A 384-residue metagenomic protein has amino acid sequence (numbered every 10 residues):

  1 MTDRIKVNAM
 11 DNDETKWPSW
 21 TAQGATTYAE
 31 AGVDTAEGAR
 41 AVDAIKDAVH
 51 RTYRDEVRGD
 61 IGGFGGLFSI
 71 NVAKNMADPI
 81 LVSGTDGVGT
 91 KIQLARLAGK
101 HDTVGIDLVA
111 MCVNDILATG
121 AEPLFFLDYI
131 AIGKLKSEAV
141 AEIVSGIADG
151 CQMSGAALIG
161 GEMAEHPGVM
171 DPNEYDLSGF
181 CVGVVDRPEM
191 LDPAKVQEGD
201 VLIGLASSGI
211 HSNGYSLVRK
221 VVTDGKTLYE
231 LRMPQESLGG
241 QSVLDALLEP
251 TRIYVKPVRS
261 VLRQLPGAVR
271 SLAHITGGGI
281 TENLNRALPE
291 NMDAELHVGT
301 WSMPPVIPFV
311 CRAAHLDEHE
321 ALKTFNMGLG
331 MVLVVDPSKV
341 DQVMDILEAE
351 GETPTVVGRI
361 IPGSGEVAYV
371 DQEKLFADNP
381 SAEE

Functional and structural regions predicted by a protein language model:
D3-I5, E14-P18, Q23-E30, D47 (+5 more regions): Glycine-/charge-enriched secondary-structure boundary and capping motifs
W20-Y53, V57: Acidic/polar, glycine-rich intrinsically disordered N-terminal extensions of enzymes
V33, E37, V104, N213 (+2 more regions): A generic structural signal for residues located within well-ordered alpha-helices of large catalytic or ligand-binding
D34, D86, G199, H274 (+1 more regions): Residue-level signature of catalytic and energy-coupling elements of molecular machines, predominantly ATP/GTP-dependent
A44-S208: Glycine-rich phosphate/pyrophosphate-binding loop regions near the starts of catalytic domains
P79-L81, G87-G89, P193, R232 (+1 more regions): Acidic-glycine-rich active-site phosphate/pyrophosphate-binding loop
T85, D176, E189-G239, V243-L244 (+1 more regions): Short, acidic (Asp/Glu-rich) active-site segment that either coordinates a divalent metal cofactor
